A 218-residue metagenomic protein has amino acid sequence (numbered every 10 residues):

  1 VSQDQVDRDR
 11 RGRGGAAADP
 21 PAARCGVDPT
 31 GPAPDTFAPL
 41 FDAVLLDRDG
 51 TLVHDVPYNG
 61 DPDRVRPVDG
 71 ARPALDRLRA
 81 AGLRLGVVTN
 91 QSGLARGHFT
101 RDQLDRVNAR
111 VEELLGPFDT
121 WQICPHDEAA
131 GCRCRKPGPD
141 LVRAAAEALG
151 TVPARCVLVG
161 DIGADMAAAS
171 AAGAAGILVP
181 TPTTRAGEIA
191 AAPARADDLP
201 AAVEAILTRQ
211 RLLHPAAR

Functional and structural regions predicted by a protein language model:
S2, R13, A22-D42, D102-T120 (+2 more regions): Asp-based, Mg2+/Mn2+-dependent phosphohydrolase catalytic module
D4-V6, R10: Alpha-helix boundary/capping motif
R11-R13, A17: Short linear segments in intrinsically disordered or otherwise low-structure-confidence regions
R24-G26, G31-G86: Active-site neighborhood of HAD-like aspartate-dependent phosphohydrolases
D49, S92, G138: Anionic group-transfer/hydrolysis microenvironments
T51, T89, T181: Ser/Thr-centric signal marking residues that sit in or immediately flank functional binding/regulatory motifs
V56, D61, G93-H98, D127-C132 (+1 more regions): A short acidic, helix-capping loop that chelates divalent metal ions and anchors anionic groups
A71, L75-N108, F118-A130, A169: Substrate-recognition element of Asp-dependent hydrolases with the DxDx(T/V) motif
